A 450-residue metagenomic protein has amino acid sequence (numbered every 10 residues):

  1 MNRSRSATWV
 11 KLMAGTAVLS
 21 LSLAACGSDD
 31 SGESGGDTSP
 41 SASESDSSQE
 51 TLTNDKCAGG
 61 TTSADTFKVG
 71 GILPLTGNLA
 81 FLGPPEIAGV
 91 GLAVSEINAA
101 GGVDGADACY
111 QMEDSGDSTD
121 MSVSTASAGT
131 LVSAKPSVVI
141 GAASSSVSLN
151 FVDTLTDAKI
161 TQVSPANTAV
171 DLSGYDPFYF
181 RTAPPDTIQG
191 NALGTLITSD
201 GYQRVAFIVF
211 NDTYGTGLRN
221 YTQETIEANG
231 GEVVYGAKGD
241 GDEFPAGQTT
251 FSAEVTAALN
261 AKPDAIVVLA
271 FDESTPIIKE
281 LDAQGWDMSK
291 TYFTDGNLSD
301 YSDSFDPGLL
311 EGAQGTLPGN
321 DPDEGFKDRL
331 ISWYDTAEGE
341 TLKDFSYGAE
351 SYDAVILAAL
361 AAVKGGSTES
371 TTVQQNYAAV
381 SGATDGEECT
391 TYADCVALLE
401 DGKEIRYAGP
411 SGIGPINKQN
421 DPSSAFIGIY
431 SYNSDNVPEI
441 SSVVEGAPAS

Functional and structural regions predicted by a protein language model:
N2-M13: Bacterial N-terminal signal peptides that target proteins for export
L21-A25: C-terminal motif of bacterial Sec signal peptides marking the signal peptidase cleavage site
C26-S41: Bacterial lipoprotein signal-peptidase II cleavage site
E33-S34, D55, F81-A88, A100-S173 (+4 more regions): Beta-alpha junction/loop-to-helix N-cap segments that form part of ligand/metal-binding clefts
T51-G91, E113-M121, S144-S146, F210-G215 (+1 more regions): Extracytoplasmic "Venus flytrap"
S118-G129, A134, A169-Q284, D321-G325: Extracellular/periplasmic Venus flytrap/periplasmic-binding protein
L281-V355, A362-T368, E445-P448: Extracellular/periplasmic periplasmic-binding protein-like sensory domains
E340-D344, A362-V437: Segments of small-molecule ligand-sensing domains
